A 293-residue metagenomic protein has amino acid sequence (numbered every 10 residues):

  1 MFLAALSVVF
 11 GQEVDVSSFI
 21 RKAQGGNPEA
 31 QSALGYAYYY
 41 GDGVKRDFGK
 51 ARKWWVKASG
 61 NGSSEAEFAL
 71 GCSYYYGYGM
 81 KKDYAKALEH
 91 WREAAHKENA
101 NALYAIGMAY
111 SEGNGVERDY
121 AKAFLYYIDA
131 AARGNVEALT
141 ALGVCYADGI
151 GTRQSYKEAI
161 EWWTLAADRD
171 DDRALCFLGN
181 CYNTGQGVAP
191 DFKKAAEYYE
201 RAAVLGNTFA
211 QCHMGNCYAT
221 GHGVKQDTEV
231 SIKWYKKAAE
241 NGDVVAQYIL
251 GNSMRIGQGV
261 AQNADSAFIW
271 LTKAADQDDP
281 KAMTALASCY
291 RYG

Functional and structural regions predicted by a protein language model:
M1-S7: Bacterial N-terminal signal peptides
V9-G11: Boundary at the C-terminal end of the N-terminal hydrophobic targeting segment
E13-E29: Short N-terminal segments immediately surrounding and downstream of signal-peptide cleavage
Q24-N27, Y40-D42, G60-S63, Y76-Y78 (+18 more regions): Short helix-capping/linker turns of helical repeat alpha-solenoids
P28-K57, N61-S63: N-terminal, post-signal-peptide region of Sec/Tat-exported proteins
A33-Y40, A69-Y76, L103-E112, A141-D148 (+5 more regions): Hydrophobic face of amphipathic alpha-helices that form TPR/SEL1-like repeat modules and related alpha-solenoid
